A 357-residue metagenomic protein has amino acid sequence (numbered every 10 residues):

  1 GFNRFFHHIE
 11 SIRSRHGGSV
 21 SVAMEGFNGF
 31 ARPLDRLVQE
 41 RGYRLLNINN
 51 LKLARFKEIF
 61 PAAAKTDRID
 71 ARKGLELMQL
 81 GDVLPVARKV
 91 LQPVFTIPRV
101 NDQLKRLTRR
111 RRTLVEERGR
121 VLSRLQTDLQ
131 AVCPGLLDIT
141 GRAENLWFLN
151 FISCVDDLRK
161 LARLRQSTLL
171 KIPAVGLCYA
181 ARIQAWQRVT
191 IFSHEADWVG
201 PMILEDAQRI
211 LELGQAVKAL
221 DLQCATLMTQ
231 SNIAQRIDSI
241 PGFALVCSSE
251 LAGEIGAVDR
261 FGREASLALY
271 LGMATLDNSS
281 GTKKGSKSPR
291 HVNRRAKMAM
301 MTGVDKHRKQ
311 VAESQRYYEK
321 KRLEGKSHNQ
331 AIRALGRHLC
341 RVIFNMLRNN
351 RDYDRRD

Functional and structural regions predicted by a protein language model:
G1-D357: A detector of single, family-specific signature residues that are central to catalytic or substrate-handling motifs
